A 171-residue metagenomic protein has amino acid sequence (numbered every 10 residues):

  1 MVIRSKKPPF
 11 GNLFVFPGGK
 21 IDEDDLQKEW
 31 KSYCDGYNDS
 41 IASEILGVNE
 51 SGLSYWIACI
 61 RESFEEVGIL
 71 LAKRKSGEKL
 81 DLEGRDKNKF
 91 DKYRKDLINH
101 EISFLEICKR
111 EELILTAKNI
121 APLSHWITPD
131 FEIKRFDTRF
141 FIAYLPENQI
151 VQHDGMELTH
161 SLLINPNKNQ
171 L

Functional and structural regions predicted by a protein language model:
M1-L171: N-terminal leader/linker segments that precede catalytic domains of diphosphate-processing enzymes
